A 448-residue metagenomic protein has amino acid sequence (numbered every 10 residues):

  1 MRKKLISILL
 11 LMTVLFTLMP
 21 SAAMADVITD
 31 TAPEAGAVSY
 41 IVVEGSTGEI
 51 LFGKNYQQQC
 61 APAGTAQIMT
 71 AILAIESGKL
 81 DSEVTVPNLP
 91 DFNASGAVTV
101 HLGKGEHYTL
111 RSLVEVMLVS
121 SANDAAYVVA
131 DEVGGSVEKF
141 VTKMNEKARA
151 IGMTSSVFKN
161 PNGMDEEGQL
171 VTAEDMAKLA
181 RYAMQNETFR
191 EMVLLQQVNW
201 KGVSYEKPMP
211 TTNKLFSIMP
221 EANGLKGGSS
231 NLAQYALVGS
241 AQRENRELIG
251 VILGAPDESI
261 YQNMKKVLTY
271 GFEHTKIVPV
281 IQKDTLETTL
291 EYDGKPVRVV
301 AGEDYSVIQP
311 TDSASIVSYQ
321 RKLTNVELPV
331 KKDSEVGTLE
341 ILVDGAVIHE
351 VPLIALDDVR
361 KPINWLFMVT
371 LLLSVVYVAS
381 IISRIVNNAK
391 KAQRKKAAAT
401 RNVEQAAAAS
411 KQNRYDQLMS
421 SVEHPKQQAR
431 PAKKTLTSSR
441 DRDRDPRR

Functional and structural regions predicted by a protein language model:
M1-L9: Bacterial N-terminal signal peptides that target proteins for export
L11-L15, L372-V375: Hydrophobic alpha-helical membrane-embedded or membrane-associated segments
M12, D26-I28, A236: A generic local structural motif
L15-A23: C-terminal segment of classical bacterial N-terminal signal peptides
A23-E187: Active-site-adjacent loops and short helices of periplasmic peptidoglycan-processing enzymes
M153-V157, D165-V403, R442-R444, R448: Domain-terminus/edge residues, biased toward the C-terminal soluble/receptor-binding domains of extracytoplasmic
A389-R448: Cytoplasmic C-terminal tails of single-pass
